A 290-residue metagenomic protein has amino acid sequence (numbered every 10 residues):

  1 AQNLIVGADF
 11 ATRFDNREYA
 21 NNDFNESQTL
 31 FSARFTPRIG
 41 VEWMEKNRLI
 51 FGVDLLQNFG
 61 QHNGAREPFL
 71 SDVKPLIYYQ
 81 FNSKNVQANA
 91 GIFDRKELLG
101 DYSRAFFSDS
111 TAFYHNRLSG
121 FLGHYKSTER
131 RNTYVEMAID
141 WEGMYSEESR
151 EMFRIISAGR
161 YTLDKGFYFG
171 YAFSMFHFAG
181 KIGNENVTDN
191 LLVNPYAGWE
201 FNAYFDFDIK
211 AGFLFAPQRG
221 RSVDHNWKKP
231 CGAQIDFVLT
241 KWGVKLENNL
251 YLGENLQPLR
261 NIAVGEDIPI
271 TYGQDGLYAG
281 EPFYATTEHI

Functional and structural regions predicted by a protein language model:
A1-S71, P75-F81: Beta-barrel outer-membrane channel/assembly domains of diderm bacteria
A11, N132-E142, E148, I156-L163 (+1 more regions): Exposed, low-structure sequence patches enriched in small/polar residues
A20-N25, N63-A65, R104-F106, V264-Y272: Flexible, solvent-exposed loop segments that connect beta-strands
D23-S27, I39, N63-E67, Y78 (+5 more regions): Outer-membrane beta-barrel proteins
Q28-R38, R48, L70-Y78, N116-L122 (+5 more regions): Transmembrane beta-barrel architecture of outer membranes
I39-W43, Y79-S83, Y125-S127, Y161-L163 (+2 more regions): Residue-level signature of outer-membrane beta-barrel architecture
N47-G52, K84-N89, V193-E200, F237-L239: A generic structural signal for ordered secondary structure
Q87-R160, M175: Surface-exposed coil loops of outer-membrane beta-barrel proteins
